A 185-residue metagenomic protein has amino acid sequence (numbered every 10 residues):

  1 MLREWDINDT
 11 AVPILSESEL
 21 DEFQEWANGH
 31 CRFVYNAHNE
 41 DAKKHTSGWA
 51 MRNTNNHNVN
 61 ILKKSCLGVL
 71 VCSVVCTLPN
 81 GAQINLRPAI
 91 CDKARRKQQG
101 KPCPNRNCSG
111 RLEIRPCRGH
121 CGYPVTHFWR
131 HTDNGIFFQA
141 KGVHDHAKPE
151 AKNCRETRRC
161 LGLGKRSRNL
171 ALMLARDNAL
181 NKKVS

Functional and structural regions predicted by a protein language model:
M1-A89: N-terminal intrinsically disordered, charge-rich regulatory segments that carry short linear motifs
H30, H38, H45, H57 (+4 more regions): Histidine (H) residue identity feature
K43, H57-N58, S65-V75, L86-D92 (+5 more regions): Core nucleic-acid recognition elements
R87-V143: Cys/His-rich Zn2+-coordinating "finger/knuckle" modules used by eukaryotic regulatory proteins
P124-V125, W129-S185: Eukaryotic transcription-regulatory low-complexity IDRs
